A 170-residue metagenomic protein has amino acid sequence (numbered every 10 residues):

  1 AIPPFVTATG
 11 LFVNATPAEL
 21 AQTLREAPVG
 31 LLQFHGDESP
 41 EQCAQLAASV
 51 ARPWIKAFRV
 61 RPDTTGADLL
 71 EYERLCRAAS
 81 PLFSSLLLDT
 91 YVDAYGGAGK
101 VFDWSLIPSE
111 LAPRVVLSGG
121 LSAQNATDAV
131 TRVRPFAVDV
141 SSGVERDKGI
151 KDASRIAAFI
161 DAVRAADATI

Functional and structural regions predicted by a protein language model:
A1, Q45-A47, V130, S141-I170: C-terminal helical cap(s) of enzyme catalytic domains, especially alpha/beta-barrels
I2-L117: Conserved anion-binding
A15, F102, Q124, K151-S154: Residue-level signal for the nucleotide or nucleotide-sugar donor/cofactor binding architecture
L20, C43, A126-T127, I156: Generic hydrophobic/aromatic pocket-lining and core-packing "Φ" positions
A27-V29, T127, V163: Residue-level detection of beta-strand scaffold positions
Q33-S39, Y91-V92, G97, R132-I156: Glycine-rich phosphate-binding active-site loops on the catalytic face of alpha/beta enzymes
L106, N125, K148: Solvent-exposed, flexible loop/coil residues
A112-P135, E145: A C-terminal functional module that forms or caps the active site or interfaces directly with catalytic machinery
